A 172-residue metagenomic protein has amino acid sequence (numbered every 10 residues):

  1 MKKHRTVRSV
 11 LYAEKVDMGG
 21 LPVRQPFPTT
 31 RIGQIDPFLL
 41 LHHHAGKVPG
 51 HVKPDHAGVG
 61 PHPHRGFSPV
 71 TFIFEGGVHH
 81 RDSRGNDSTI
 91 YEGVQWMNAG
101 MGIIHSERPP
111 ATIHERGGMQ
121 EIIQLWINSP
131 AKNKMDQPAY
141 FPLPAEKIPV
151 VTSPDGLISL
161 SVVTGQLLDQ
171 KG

Functional and structural regions predicted by a protein language model:
M1-A13: Short, Gly/Pro- and small/polar-rich lid/capping loops
V16-T71, P149-G172: A short glycine-rich, His/Asp/Glu-containing loop-to-beta-strand
V59, S83-N86, R108-E115: Catalytic micro-motifs at enzyme active sites that drive phosphoryl/nucleotidyl and oxygen chemistry
P63-V78, I122, W126-P130: Short, conserved beta-strand element in jelly-roll/cupin
D82-A99: Short acidic-glycine-tyrosine-enriched beta hairpin
G100-N133: Ligand-binding loop in jelly-roll beta-barrel domains
Q124-A131, P144, V162-Q166: Short, structured patches in soluble enzyme cores that scaffold and shape functional sites
D136-F141, L160: A surface/extracellular/periplasmic glyco- and lipid-processing/surface-interacting theme
